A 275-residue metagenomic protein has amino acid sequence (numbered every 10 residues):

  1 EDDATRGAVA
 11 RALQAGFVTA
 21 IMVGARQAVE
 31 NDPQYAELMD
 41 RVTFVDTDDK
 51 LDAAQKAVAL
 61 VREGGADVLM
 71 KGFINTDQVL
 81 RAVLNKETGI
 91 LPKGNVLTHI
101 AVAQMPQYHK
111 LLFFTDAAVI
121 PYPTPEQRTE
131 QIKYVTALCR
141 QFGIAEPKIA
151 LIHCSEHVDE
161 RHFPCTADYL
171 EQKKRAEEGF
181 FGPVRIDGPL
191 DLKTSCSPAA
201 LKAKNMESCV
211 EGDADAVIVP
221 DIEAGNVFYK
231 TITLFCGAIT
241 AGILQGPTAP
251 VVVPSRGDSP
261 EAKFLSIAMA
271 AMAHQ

Functional and structural regions predicted by a protein language model:
E1-V210, D215-V219, A224-Q275: Anion-binding alpha/beta catalytic cores of soluble intermediary-metabolism enzymes, centered on
